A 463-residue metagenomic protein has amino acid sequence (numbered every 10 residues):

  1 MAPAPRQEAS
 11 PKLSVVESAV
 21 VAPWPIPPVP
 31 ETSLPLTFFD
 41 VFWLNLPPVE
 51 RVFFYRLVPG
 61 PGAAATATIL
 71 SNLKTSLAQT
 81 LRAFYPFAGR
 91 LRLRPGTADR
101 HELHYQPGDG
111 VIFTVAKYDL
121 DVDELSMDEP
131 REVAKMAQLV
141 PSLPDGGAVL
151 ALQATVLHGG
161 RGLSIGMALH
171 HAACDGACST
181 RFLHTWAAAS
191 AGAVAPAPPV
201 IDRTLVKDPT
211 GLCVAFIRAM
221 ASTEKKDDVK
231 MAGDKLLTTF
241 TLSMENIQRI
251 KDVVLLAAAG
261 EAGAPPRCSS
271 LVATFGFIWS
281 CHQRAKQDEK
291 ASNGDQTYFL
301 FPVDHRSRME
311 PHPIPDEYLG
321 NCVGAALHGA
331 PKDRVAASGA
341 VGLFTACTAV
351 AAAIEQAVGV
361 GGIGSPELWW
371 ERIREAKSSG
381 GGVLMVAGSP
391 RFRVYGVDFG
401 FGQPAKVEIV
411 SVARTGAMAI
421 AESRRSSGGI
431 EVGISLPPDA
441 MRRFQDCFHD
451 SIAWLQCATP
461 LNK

Functional and structural regions predicted by a protein language model:
A2-A4, V15-E31, N45-L46, E50-V383 (+1 more regions): Soluble acyl-CoA-dependent acyltransferase catalytic core bearing the H(X)4D motif
R6-E8: N-terminal capping/interface segment
T32-F39: Short, low-to-moderate order helix/coil transition modules at the start of elongated helical scaffolds
F42, V149-V156, R414-S423: Short, surface-exposed beta-strand/loop micro-motifs that present aromatic residues
W43-L44, S71, F401-A405: Disordered, polybasic Ser/Thr-rich segments at the N-terminal boundary of pleckstrin homology
G381-P460: Low-complexity, glycine/alanine/valine/leucine- and proline-rich hydrophobic stretches
